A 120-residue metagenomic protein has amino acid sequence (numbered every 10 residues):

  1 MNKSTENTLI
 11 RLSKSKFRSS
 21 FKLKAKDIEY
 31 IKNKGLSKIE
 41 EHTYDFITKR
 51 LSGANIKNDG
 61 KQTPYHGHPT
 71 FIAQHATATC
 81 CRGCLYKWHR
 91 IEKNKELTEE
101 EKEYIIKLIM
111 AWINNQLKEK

Functional and structural regions predicted by a protein language model:
N2-I47: Core of compact, soluble alpha-helical bundle domains
E41-K49, G83-K87, A111: Short, hydrophobic/amphipathic alpha-helical patches that form generic packing surfaces within helical domains
K57-T77: Immediate flanking context of iron-sulfur cluster ligation sites
G83-I109: Iron-sulfur (Fe-S) cluster-binding segments and ferredoxin-like electron-carrier domains, especially [2Fe-2S]
A111-K120: Short terminal or interdomain "cap/linker" segment that borders an active site or interface and mediates
